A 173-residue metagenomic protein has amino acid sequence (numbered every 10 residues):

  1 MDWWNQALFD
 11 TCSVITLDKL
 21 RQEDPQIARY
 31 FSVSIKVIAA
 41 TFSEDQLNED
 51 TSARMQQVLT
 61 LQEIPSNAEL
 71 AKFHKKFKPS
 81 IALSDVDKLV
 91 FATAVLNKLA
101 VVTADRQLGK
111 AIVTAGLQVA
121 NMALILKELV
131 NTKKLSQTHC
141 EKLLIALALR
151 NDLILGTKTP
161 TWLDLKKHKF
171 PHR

Functional and structural regions predicted by a protein language model:
M1-L99, R106-G109, L117, K142-A146 (+1 more regions): Active-site-proximal, substrate-binding regions of enzyme catalytic domains and RNA-binding/basic surfaces
V101, V119, S136-Q137: Residue-level detector of short coil/turn "hinge" positions at structural boundaries
M122-S136: Long, charge-dense
T132-L153: A charged, well-structured terminal subsegment
